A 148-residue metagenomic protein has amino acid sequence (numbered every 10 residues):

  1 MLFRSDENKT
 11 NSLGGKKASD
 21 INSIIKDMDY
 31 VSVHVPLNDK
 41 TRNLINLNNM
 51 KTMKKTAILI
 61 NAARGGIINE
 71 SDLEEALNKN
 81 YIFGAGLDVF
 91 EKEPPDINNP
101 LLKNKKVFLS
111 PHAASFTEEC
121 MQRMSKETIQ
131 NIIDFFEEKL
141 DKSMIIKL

Functional and structural regions predicted by a protein language model:
M1-K55: Rossmann-like dinucleotide/phosphate-binding beta-alpha-beta segment
T56-L148: Rossmann-like dinucleotide-binding domain for NAD(H)/NADP(H)
